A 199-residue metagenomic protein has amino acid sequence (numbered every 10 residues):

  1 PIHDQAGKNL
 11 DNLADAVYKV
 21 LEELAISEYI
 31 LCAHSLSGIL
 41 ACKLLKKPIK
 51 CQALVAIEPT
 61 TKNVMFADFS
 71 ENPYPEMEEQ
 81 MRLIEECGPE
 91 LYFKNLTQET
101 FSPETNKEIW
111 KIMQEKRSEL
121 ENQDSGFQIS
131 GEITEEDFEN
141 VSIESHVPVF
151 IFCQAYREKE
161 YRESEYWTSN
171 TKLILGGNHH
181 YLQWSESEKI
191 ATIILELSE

Functional and structural regions predicted by a protein language model:
P1-I30: Active-site loop/oxyanion-hole signature of alpha/beta-hydrolase fold enzymes
Y18, C42-K46, A191-L195: Short, hydrophobic alpha-helix immediately C-terminal to the catalytic nucleophile
S27-D68: Conserved hydrolase catalytic core segment
V55-C87: Flexible "cap/lid" loop of the alpha/beta hydrolase fold
P75-K111: Accessory cap/linker subdomain of secreted extracellular hydrolases
S102-G177: Conserved serine/cysteine hydrolase catalytic core
N178-S187: Catalytic histidine-centered segment of alpha/beta-hydrolase-like enzymes
